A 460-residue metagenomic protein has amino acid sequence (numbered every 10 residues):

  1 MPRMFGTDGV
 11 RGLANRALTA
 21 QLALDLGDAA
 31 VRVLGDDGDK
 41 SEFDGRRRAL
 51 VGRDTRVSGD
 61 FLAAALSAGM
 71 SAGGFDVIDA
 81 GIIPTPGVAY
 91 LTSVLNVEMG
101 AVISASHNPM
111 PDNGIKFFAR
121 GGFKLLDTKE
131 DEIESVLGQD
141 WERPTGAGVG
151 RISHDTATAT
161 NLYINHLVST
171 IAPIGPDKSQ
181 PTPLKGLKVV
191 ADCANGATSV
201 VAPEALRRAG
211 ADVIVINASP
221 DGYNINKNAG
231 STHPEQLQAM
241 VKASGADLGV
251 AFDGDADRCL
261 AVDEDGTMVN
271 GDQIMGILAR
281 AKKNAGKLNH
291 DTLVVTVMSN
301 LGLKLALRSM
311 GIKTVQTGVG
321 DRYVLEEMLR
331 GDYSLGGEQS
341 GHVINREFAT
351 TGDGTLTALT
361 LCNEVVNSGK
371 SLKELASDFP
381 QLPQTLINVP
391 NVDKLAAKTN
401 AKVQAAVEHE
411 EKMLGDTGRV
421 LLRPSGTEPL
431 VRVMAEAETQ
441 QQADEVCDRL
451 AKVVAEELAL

Functional and structural regions predicted by a protein language model:
M1-A68, A72-G73, M99, I152-V189 (+1 more regions): An N-terminal, well-structured beta->alpha segment
F5-G6, V51, V77-I82, V102-I103 (+8 more regions): General beta-strand structural signal in soluble alpha/beta enzymes
L13, N113-S244: Gly/Ser/Thr-enriched, mixed-charge loops and adjacent short helices that form phosphate/oxyanion-binding elements
D36-E42, R48-D112, E204-V262: N-terminal small/polar loop signature for handling phosphorylated ligands or for N-terminal nucleophile
V51-R53, A191-C193, D263, E347 (+1 more regions): Short glycine-centered, acidic/aromatic-flanked micro-motifs in structured strand/loop junctions that mark active-site
G87, D131-N165, S169, T182 (+2 more regions): Proline/glycine-rich low-complexity loops and linkers
D112, L248, A285-L460: Phosphate-binding and adjacent anionic-ligand microenvironments
